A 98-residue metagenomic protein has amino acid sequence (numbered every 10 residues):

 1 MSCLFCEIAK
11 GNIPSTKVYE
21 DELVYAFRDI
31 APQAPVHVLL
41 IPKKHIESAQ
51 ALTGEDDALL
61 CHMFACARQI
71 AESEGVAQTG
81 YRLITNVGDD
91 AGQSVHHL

Functional and structural regions predicted by a protein language model:
M1-L98: HIT superfamily nucleotide-processing domains
